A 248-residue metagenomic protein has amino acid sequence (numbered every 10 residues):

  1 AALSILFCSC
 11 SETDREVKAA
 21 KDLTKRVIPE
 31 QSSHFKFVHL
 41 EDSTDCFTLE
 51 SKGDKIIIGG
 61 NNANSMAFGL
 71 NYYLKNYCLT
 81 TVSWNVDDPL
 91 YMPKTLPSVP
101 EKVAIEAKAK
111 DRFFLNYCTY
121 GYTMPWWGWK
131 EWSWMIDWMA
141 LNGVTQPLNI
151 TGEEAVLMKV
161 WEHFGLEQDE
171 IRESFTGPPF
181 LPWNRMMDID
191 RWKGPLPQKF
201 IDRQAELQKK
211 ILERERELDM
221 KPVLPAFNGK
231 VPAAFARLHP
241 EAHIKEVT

Functional and structural regions predicted by a protein language model:
L6-R15: Bacterial Sec-dependent signal peptides at the C-terminal "C-region" and cleavage site
E16, N76-C78: Aromatic-residue-lined binding/catalytic grooves and analogous aromatic/hydrophobic interfacial grooves in multimeric
E16-L23: Short Lys/Arg-enriched alpha/beta "domain-start" segment
T24-D42: Auxiliary, metal-adjacent structural segments of Zn-dependent hydrolase domains
V38-S43, T48-A63, C78, D88-P89 (+1 more regions): Aromatic-lined carbohydrate-binding surfaces of glycoside hydrolases
N64-N76: Short active-site loop/helix that positions an aromatic residue
Y91-T95: Compact, glycine/acidic-enriched structural inserts
